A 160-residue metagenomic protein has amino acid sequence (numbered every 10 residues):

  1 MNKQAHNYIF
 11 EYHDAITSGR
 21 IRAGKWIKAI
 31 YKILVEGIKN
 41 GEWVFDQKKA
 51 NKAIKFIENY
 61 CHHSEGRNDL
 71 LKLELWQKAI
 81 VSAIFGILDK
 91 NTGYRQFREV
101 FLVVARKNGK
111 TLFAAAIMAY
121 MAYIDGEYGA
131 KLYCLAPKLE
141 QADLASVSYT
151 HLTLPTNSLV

Functional and structural regions predicted by a protein language model:
M1-L152: Phosphate/NTP-binding elements of NTP-utilizing enzymes
H151-V160: Single conserved hydrophobic/aromatic residue that forms the stacking wall/gate of nucleotide- or nucleobase-binding
